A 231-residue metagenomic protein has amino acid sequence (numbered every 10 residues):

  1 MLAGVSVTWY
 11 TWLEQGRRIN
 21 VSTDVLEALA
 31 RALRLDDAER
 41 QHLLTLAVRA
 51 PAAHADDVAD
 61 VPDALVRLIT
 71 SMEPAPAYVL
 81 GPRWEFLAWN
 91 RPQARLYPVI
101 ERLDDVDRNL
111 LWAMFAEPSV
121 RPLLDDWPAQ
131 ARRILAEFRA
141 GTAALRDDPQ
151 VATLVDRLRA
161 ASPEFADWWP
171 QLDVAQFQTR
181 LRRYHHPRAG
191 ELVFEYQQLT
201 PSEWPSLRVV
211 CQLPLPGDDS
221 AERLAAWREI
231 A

Functional and structural regions predicted by a protein language model:
M1, R31, T45, P170 (+1 more regions): Short polybasic/polar patches that bind polyanions
M1-W12: Short alpha-helical DNA-recognition segment
L2-A3, L33, N90: Core residues of bacterial helix-turn-helix
W9, D24-A28, R133-E137: A general alpha-helix detector
Q15: Short, conserved catalytic or interaction motifs in soluble domains
I19-A64: Short amphipathic recognition helices of helix-turn-helix/homeodomain-type DNA-binding modules
V58, D63-P82, F86-A231: Hydrophobic protein-protein interaction segments
